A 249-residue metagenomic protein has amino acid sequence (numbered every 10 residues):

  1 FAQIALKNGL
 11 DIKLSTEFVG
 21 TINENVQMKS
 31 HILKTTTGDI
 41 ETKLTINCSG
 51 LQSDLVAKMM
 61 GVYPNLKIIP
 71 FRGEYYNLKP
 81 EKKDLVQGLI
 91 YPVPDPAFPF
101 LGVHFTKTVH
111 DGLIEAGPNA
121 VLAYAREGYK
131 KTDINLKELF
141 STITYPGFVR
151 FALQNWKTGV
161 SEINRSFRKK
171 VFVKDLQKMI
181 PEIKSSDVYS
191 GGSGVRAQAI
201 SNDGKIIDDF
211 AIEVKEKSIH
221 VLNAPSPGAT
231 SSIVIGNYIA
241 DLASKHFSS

Functional and structural regions predicted by a protein language model:
F1-L44, L55, S231-S244: Helical element adjacent to the flavin cofactor pocket in flavoenzyme catalytic cores
G9-K13, P92-F98, G194-G204: Short, solvent-exposed secondary-structure boundary motifs
D11, Y63-I68, S185-D187: A short alpha-helix-loop-beta-strand transition element characteristic of N-terminal alpha/beta dinucleotide-binding
I12-L14, N47, A116, Y189: General beta-strand structural signal in soluble alpha/beta enzymes
T21-I134: Flavin-dependent oxidoreductases
K131-D133, K137, S141-S249: C-terminal catalytic lobe of FAD-dependent flavoproteins
